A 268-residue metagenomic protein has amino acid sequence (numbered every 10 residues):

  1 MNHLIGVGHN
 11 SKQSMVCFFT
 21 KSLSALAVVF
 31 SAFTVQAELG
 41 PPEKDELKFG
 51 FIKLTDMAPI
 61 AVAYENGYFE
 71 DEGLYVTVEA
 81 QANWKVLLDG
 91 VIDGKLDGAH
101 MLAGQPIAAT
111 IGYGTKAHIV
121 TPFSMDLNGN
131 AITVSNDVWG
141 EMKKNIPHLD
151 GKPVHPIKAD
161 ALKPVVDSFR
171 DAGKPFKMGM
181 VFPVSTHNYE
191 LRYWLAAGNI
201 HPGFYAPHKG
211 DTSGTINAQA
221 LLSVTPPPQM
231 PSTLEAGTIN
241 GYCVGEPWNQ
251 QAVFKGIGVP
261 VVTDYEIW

Functional and structural regions predicted by a protein language model:
M1-K44: Short, low-complexity disordered leader/linker segments with a strong preference for bacterial N-terminal type II
E38-N217, L221-S223, T233-A236, N240-W268: Short, glycine-/small- and polar/acidic-enriched structural segments that line small-molecule recognition paths
